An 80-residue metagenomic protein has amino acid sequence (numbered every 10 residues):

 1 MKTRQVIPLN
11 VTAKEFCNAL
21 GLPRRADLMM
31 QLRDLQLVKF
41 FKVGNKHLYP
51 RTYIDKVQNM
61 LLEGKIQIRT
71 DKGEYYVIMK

Functional and structural regions predicted by a protein language model:
M1, M29-M30, M60, M79: Detector for methionine-enriched segments
M1-L28: Polyanion-binding surface elements
T3-R4, L35, F40, R51-I54 (+1 more regions): Low-complexity, intrinsically disordered short peptide segments enriched in small/polar/basic residues
A19-R51: Major-groove DNA-recognition helix of helix-turn-helix-type DNA-binding domains
T52-K80: A short, Lys/Arg-enriched interface patch at domain edges and termini
